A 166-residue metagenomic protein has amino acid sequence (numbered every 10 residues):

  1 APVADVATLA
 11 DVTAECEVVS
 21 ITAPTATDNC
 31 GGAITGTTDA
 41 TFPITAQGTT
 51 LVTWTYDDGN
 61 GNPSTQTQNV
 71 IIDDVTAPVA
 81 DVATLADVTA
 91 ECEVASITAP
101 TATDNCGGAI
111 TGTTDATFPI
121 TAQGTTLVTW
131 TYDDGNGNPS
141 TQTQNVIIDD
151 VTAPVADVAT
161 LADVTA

Functional and structural regions predicted by a protein language model:
A1-A166: Proline-threonine-serine-rich low-complexity tracts
